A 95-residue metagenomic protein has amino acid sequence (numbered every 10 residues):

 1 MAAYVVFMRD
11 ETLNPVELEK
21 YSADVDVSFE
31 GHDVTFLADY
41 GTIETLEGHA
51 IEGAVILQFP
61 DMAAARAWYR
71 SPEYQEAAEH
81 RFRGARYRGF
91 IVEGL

Functional and structural regions predicted by a protein language model:
M1-G53, P60-R66, R70, E93-L95: Short S/T/G/P-rich N-terminal loop/turn motif that feeds into the first structured element of a domain
M62-F90: C-terminal structural segments of small proteins and small subunits
